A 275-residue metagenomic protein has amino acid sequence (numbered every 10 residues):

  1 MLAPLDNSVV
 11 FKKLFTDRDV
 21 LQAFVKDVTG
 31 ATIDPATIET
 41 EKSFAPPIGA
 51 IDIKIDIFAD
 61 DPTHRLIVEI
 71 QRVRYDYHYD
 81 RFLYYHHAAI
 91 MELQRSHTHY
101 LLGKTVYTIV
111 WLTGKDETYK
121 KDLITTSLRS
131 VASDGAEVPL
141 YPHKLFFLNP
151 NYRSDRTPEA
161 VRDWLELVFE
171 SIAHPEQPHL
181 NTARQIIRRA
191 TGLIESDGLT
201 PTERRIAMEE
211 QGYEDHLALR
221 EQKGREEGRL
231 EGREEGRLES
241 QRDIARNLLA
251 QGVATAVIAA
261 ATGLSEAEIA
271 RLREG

Functional and structural regions predicted by a protein language model:
M1-K144, S154: Accessory alpha/beta interaction modules
M1-L5, V9, P62, L66-Q71 (+2 more regions): Short, charged alpha-helical interaction segments and adjacent helix-coil junctions
L14, V28, L112, N151 (+3 more regions): Generic structural signal for hydrophobic core residues of well-folded globular domains
D134, N151, L230: Active-site cofactor/cluster-binding pocket
H143-R156, L167-S171: C-terminal segments that line or cap access tunnels to active or ligand-binding sites in enzymes and enzyme-associated
